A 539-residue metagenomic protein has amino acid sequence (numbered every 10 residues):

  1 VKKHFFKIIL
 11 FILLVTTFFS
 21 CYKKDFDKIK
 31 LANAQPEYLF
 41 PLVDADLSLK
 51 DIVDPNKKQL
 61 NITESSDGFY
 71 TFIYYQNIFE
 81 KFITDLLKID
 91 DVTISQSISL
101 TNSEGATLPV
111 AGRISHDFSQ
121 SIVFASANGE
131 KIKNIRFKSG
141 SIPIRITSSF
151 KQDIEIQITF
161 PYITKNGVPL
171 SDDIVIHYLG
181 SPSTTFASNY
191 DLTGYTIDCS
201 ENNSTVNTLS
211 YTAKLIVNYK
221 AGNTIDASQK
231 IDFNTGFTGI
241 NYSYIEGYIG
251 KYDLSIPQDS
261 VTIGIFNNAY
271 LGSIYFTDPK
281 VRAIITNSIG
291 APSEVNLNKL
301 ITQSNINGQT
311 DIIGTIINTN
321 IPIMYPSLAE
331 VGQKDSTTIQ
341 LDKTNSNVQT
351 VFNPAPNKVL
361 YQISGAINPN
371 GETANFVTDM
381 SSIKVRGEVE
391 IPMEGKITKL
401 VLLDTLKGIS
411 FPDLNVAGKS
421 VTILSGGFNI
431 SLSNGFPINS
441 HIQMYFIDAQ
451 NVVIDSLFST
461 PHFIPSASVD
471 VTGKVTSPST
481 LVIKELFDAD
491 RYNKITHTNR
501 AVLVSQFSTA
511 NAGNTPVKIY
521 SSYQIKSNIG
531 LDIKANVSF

Functional and structural regions predicted by a protein language model:
V1-N33: Bacterial Sec-dependent N-terminal signal peptides
C21-F539: Extracellular/secretory-pathway and virion-surface proteins
